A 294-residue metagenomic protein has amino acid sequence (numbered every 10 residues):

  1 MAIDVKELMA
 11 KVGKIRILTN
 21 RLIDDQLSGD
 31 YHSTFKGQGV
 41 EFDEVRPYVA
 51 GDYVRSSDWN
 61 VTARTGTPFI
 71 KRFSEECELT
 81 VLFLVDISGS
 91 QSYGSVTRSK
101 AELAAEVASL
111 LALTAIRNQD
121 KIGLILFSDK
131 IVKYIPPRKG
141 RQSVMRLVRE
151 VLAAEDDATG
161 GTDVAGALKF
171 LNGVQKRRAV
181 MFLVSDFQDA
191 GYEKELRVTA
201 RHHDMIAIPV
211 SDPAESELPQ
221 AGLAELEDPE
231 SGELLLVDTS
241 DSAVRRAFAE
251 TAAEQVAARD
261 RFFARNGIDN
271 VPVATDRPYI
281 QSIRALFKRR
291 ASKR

Functional and structural regions predicted by a protein language model:
M1-P137, V180-L183, D189-A190, F262: An amphipathic, basic-hydrophobic helix/alpha-beta surface used to engage anionic, phosphate-rich ligands or surfaces
M1-T34, E44, Y53, G173-R177 (+1 more regions): Von Willebrand factor type A / integrin I
L84, F182-S185, I208-V210, V273: Conserved beta-strand segments of the P-loop GTPase G domain that flank and frequently precede/overlap
Q91, S95, V151-E155, G267-N270: Short amphipathic alpha-helical interaction patches enriched in hydrophobic/aromatic residues with interspersed Lys/Arg
E102, A158-A165, E250-A253: Conserved phosphate-coordination/catalytic loops
V107, G166-F170, Q255: Well-ordered alpha-helical segments embedded in enzymatic catalytic cores
Y134-E150, K288: Short, electropositive alpha-helical surface patch
S143-A179, G191, D212-A214: Von Willebrand factor
